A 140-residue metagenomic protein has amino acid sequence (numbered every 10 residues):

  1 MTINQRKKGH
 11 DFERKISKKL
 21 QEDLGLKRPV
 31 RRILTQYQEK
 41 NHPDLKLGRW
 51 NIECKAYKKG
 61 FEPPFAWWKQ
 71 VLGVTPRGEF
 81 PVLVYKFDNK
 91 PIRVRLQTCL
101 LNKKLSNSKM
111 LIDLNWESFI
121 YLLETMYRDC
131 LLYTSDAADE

Functional and structural regions predicted by a protein language model:
T2-P76: Catalytic centers of nucleases
Q70-V74, L100-K104, D139-E140: Short, low-complexity, polar/charged sequence segments that are solvent-exposed and flexible
P76-C99: Nucleic-acid nuclease catalytic cores
P91-K109, L114: Short, compact, well-ordered microdomains
M126-D129: A charged, well-structured terminal subsegment
Y133-A138: Conserved small/polar residues in nucleotide/adenosyl-binding loops
